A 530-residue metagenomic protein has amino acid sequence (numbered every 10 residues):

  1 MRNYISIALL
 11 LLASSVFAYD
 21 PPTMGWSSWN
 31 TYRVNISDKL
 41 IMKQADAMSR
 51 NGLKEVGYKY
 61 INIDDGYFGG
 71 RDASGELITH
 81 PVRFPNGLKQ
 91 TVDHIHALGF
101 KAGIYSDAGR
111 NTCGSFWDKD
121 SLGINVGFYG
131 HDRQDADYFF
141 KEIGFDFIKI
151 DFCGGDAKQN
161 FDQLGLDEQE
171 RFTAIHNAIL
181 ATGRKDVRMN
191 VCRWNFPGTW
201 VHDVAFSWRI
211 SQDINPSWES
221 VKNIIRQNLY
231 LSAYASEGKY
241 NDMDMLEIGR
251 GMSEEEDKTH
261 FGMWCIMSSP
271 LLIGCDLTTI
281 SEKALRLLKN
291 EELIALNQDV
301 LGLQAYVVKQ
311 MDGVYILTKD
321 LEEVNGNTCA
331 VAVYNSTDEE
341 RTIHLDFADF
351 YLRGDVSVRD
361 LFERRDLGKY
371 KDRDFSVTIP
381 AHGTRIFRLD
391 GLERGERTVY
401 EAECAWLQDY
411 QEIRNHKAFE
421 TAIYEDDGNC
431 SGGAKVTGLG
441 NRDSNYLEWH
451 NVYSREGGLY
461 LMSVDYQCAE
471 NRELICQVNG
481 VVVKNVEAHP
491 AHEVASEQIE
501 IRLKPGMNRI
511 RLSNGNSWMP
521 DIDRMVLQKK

Functional and structural regions predicted by a protein language model:
A13-S15: N-terminal signal peptide c-region/cleavage motif recognized by signal peptidases
P22-S28, G57-D64, K101-S106, D146-D151 (+6 more regions): Structural recognition of the beta-strand scaffold that forms the well-ordered cores of secreted hydrolase catalytic
L40, Q44-F161: Aromatic-lined carbohydrate-binding/catalytic grooves of carbohydrate-active enzymes
F100-D118, H176-G198: Aromatic-lined carbohydrate-recognition surfaces of secreted/lumenal glycan-active proteins
N125, A181-D276: Glycan-recognition surfaces
W264-M267, L272-G274, Q310-L352, H382 (+4 more regions): Carbohydrate-binding surface patches
L272-T337, H416-G440, G506: Glycan-recognition and catalytic regions of carbohydrate-active enzymes
R341, L352-V358, R365, K369-K530: Extracytoplasmic
